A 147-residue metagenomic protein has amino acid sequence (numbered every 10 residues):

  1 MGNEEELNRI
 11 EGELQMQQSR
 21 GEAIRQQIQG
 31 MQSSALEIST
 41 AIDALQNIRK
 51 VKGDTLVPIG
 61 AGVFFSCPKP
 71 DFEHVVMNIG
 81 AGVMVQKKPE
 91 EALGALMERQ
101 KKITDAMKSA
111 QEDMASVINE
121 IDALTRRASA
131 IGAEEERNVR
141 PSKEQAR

Functional and structural regions predicted by a protein language model:
M1-I79, V83-R147: Intrinsically disordered, low-complexity regulatory regions in eukaryotic proteins
